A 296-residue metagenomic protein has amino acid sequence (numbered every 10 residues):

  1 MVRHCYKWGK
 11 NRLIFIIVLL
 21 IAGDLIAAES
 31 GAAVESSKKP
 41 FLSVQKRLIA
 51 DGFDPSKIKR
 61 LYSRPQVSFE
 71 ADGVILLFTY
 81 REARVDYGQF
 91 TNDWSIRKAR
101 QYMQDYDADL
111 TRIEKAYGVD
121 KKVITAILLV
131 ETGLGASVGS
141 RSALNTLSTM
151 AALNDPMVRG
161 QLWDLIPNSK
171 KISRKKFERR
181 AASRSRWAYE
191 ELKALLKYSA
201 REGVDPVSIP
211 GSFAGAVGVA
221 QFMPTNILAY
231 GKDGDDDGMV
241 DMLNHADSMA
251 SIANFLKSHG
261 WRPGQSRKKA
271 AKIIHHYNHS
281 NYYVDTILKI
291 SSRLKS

Functional and structural regions predicted by a protein language model:
M1-G215, V219-Q221, T225-S296: Cell-wall glycan-active module
